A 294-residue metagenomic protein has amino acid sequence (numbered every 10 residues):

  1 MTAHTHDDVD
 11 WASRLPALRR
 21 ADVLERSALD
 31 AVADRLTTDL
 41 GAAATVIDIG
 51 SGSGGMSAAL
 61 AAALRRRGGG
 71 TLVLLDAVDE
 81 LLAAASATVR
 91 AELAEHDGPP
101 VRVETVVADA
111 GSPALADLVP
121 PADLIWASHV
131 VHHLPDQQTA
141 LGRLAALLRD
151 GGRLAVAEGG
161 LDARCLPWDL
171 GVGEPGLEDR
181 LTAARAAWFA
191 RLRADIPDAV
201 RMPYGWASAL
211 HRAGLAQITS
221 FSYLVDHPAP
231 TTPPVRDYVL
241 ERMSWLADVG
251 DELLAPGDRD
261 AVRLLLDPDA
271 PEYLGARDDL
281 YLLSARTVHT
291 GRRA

Functional and structural regions predicted by a protein language model:
M1-A44, G55-A59, A63, L81 (+1 more regions): Conserved class I S-adenosyl-L-methionine
L40, L64-R65, L134, L148: A generic alpha-to-beta junction signature in SAM-dependent methyltransferases
I47, S53-A114: Class I SAM-dependent methyltransferase SAM/SAH-binding core
L115-I125: A short acidic, Gly/Pro-enriched loop at the edge of an enzyme's catalytic core that lines a small-molecule cofactor
D123-Q138: A short SAM/SAH-binding and catalytic strip from SAM-dependent methyltransferases
Q138-R153: A short glycine-rich, Lys/Arg-flanked "PGG" loop and its adjoining helix->strand segment in the class I
V156-T231: Conserved catalytic/acceptor-binding region of the Class I
Y204, A216-A294: Conserved Class I S-adenosyl-L-methionine
